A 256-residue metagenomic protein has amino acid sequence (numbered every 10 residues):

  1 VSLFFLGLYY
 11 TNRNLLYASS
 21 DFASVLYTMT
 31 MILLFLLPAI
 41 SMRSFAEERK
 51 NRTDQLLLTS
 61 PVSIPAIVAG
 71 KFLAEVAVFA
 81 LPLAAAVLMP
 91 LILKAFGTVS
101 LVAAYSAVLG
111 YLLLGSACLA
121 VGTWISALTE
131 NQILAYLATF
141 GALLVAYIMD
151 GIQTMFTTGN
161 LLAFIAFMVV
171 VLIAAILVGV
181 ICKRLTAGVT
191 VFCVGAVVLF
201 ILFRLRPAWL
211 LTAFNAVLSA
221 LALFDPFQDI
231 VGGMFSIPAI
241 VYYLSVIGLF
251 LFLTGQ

Functional and structural regions predicted by a protein language model:
V1-R13, T28-L37, L143: Hydrophobic alpha-helical transmembrane segments of multi-pass membrane transport/permease proteins
G7-T11, Y17, I32, A74-T139 (+2 more regions): Secretory targeting signals
N14, L128, A135-G255: Terminal transmembrane helical anchor/hairpin motif
V25-E47, F79-P82: Long, hydrophobic alpha-helical segments
L26, L34-A39, G70, A74 (+3 more regions): Short alpha-helical transmembrane interface motifs in multi-pass membrane proteins
L37-S41, M89, V121-G122, L253-T254: Hydrophobic/aromatic residues in alpha-helical transmembrane segments
I40-L58, F72: Transmembrane helix boundary and interhelical loop/hinge segments in multi-pass membrane proteins
